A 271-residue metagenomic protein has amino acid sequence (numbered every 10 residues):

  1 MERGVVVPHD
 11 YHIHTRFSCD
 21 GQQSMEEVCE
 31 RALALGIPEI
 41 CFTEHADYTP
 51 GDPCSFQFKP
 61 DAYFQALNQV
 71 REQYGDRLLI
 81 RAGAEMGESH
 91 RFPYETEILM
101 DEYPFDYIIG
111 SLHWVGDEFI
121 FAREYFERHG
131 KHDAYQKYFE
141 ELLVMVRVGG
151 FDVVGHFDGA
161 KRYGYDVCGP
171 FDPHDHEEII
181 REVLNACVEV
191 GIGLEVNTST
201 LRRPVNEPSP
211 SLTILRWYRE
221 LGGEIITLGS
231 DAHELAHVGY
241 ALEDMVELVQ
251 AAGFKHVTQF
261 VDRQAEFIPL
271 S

Functional and structural regions predicted by a protein language model:
M1-T15, M25, V167-S271: Charged catalytic cores and adjacent phosphate/nucleic-acid-binding surfaces used for phosphate/nucleic-acid chemistry
E2-E140, H237: A metal-dependent hydrolase metal-coordination microenvironment
Q22, Y48, Y103, Y107-C187 (+1 more regions): Divalent metal-binding pocket/active-site signature
L33, D101, V146-R147, R219 (+1 more regions): Non-catalytic positions within long, well-ordered alpha-helices that form the structural scaffold/packing of enzyme
I37, F105, G150-F151, G223 (+1 more regions): A structural motif
I40-F42, I108, V154, L194 (+2 more regions): Hydrophobic residues within beta-strands of alpha/beta enzymes
L67, R71, M145-V146, V249: Hydrophobic, Leu/Ile/Phe/Ala-enriched alpha-helical segments that form helix-helix packing faces
E85, G159, V261-Q264: Residues that form or immediately flank small-molecule/cofactor binding pockets and catalytic motifs
